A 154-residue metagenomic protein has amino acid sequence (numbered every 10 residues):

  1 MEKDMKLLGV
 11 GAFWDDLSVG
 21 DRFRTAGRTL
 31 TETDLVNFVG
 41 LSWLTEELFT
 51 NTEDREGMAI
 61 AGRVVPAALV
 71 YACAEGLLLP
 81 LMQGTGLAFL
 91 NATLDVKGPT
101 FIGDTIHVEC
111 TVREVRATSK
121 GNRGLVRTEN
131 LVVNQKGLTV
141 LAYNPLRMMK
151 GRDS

Functional and structural regions predicted by a protein language model:
M1-N91, R152-S154: Hot-dog-fold acyl-thioester-processing enzymes
M1-S18, T100-S154: HotDog/MaoC-like acyl-thioester-processing domains
G27, A74, V96, C110-V112: Conserved hydrophobic positions within beta-strands
F89-T100: Short, conserved aromatic-histidine micro-motifs
